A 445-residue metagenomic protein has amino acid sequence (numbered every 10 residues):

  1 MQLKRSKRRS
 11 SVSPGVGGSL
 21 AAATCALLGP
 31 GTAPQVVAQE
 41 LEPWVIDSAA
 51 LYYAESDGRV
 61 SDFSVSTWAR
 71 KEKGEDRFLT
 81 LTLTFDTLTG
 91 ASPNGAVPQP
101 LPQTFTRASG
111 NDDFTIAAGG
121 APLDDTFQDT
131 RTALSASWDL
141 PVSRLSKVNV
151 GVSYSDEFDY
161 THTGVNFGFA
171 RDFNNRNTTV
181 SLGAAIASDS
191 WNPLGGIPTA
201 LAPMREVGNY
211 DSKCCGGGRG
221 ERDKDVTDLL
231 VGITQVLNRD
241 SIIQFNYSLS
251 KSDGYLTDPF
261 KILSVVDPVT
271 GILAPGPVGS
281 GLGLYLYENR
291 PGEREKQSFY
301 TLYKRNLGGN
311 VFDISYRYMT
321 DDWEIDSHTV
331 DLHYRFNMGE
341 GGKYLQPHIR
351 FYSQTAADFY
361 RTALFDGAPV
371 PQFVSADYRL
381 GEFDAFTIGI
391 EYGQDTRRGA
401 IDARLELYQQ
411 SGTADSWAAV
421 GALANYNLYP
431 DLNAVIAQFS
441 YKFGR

Functional and structural regions predicted by a protein language model:
M1-E42, L201-K213, R445: Cleavable N-terminal export/targeting peptides
E40-I46, E75-L83, T132, R144-V148 (+11 more regions): Outer-envelope beta-barrel architecture signal
V45-L51, T82-T84, D139, N149-S153 (+9 more regions): Transmembrane beta-strands of outer-membrane beta-barrel proteins
A50-A54, F85-T89, V152-F158, R171-F173 (+10 more regions): Transmembrane beta-strands of outer-membrane beta-barrel pores
A54-D62, T126-T130, Y154-G164, P291-R294 (+4 more regions): Solvent-exposed loop/turn segments connecting transmembrane beta-strands in outer-membrane beta-barrel proteins
R59-F63, T82, S92-P98, S153-S155 (+8 more regions): Outer-membrane beta-barrel translocator domains and adjoining extracellular loop/strand segments of Gram-negative
T82-L134, T179-D240, S250-D253, Y344-Q394 (+2 more regions): Outer-membrane beta-barrel translocator/channel fold
F169, D431-R445: Outer-membrane beta-barrel "beta-signal"
